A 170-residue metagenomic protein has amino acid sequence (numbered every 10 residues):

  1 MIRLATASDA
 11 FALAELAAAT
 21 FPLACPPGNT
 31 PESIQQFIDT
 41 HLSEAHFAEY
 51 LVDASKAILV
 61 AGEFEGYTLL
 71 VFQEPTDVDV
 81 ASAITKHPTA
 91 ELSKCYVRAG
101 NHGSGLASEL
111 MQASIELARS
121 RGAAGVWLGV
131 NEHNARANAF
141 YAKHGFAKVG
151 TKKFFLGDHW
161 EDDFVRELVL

Functional and structural regions predicted by a protein language model:
L4-A10, E15-P27, Q35-G100, S108-A113 (+3 more regions): Acetyl-CoA-dependent GNAT
I84-A90, A124-W127, N131-N138, A142-L170: C-terminal "cap" of GNAT-fold acetyltransferases
R98-G100, S104, E132-H133: Active-site acidic-Proline motif in GNAT/NAT acetyltransferases
